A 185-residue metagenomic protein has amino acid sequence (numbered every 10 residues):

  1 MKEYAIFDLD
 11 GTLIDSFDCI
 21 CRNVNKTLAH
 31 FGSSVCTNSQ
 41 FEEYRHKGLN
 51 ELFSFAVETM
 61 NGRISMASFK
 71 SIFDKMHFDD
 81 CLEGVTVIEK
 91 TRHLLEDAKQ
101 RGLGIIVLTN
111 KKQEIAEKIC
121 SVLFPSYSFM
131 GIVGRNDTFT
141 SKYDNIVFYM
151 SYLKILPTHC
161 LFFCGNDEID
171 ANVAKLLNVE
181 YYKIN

Functional and structural regions predicted by a protein language model:
M1, Q100-L103, Y152-H159: Glycine-rich phosphate-binding loop signature in dinucleotide/nucleotide-binding domains
M1-E43: Active-site neighborhood of HAD-like aspartate-dependent phosphohydrolases
S16, C164-N166: Acidic di-acidic motifs
N25-A29, G48-R63, I119, Y149: Helix-loop "lid/cap" segments that line or gate small-molecule binding pockets
F55-H93: Metal-dependent phosphoesterase signature
D79-V107, E117, Y143-D144: Short, acidic loop-to-helix structural element flanking the phosphoryl-transfer center in phosphate-processing enzymes
G84, Q113-L161, E168-N172, L177: Substrate-recognition "cap/lid" segment bordering the active-site pocket of phosphatases
T109-K111: Conserved phosphate-coupling serine/threonine residues in phosphotransfer and NTP-handling enzymes
